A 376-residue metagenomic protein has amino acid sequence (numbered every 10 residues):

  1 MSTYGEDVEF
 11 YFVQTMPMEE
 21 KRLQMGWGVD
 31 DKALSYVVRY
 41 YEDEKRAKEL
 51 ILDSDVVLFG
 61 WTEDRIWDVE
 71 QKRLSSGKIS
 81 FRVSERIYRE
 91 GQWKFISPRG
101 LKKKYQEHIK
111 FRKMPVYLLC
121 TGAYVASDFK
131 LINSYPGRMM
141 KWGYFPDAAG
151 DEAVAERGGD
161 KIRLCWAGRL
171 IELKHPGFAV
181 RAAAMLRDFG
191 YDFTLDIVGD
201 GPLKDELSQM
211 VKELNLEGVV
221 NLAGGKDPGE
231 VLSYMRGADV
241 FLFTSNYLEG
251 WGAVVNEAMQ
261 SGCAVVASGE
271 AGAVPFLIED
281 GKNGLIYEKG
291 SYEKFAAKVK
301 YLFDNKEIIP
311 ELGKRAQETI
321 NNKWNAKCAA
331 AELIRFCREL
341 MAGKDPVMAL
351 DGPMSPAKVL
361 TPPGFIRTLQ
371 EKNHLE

Functional and structural regions predicted by a protein language model:
V29-Y36, S208-K226: Nucleotide-activated donor-binding/catalytic signature segment of Leloir-type glycosyltransferases, i.e., the conserved
Y88, P98-L118, S127, I132: Membrane-proximal helix-turn-helix segments that form the acceptor-binding/catalytic region of lipid-linked
V154-K174, V180-A183, D196: Conserved donor-binding/catalytic core segment of Leloir-type glycosyltransferases
V219, K294, Y301, I308-K323 (+3 more regions): A short, well-ordered alpha-helix in the C-terminal region of glycosyltransferases
G225-K226, S233-A238: Short alpha-helical donor nucleotide-sugar binding micro-motif in glycosyltransferases
R236-G250, C263: Acidic donor-binding loop of glycosyltransferase active sites
A264-S268: Short hydrophobic beta-strand element within catalytic cores of glycosyltransferases and related nucleotide-activated
E279-G281, L285-Y292, Y301-K306: Conserved acidic donor-binding segment of nucleotide-sugar-dependent glycosyltransferases
